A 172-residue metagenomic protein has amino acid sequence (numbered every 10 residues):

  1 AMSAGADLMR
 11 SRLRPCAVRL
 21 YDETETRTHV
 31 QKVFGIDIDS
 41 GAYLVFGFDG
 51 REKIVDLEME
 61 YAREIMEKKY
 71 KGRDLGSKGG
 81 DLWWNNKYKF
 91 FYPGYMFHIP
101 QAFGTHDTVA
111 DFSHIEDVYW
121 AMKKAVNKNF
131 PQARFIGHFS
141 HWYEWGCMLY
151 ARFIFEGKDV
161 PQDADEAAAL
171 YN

Functional and structural regions predicted by a protein language model:
M2-L170: C-terminal substrate-recognition/cap domain of FAD-linked oxidoreductases
